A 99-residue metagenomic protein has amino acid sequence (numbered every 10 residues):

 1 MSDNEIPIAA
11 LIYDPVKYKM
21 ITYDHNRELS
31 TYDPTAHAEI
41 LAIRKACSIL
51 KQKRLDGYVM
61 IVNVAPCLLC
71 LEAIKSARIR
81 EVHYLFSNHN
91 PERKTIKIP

Functional and structural regions predicted by a protein language model:
M1-N4: Short, basic/aromatic recognition patches
I8-M20: Short beta-strand scaffold segments in enzyme catalytic cores
T22-P99: Zn2+-dependent cytidine deaminase-like catalytic core
